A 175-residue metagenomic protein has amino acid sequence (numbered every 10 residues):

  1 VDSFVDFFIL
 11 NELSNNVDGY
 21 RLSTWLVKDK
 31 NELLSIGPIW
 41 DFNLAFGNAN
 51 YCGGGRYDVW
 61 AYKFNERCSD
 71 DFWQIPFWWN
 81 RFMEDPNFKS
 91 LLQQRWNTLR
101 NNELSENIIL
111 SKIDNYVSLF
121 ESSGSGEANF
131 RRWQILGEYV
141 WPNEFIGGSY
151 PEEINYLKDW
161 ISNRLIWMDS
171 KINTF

Functional and structural regions predicted by a protein language model:
V1-F175: Middle-to-C-terminal accessory/interaction subdomains
